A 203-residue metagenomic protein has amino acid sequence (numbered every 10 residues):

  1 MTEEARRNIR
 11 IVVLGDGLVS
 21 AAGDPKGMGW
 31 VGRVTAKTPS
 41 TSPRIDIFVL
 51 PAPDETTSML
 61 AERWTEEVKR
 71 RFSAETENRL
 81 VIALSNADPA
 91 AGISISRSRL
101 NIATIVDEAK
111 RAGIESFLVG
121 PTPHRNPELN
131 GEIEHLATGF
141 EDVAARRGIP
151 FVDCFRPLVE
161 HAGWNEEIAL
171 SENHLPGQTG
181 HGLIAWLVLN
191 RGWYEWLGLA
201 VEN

Functional and structural regions predicted by a protein language model:
M1-P53, T65-T76: Serine-esterase "nucleophile elbow" of acetyl-processing enzymes
I11-V13, D46-P51, N78-A83, E115-G120 (+1 more regions): Structural recognition of the beta-strand scaffold that forms the well-ordered cores of secreted hydrolase catalytic
G17-L18, L50-E55, V81-A90, A145: Cell-envelope and extracellular/periplasmic
A22-G27, L60, G92-S96, P127-E132: Short, solvent-exposed loop/turn segments at secondary-structure boundaries
T56-T76, A91-N101: Catalytic-core regions of hydrolytic enzymes
A83-P89, I105-A137, H161: Active-site segments of SGNH/GDSL-like serine hydrolases that catalyze O-acetyl group transfer/hydrolysis on lipids
P123-N203: Catalytic His-Asp segment of secreted/periplasmic serine-dependent ester chemistry enzymes
